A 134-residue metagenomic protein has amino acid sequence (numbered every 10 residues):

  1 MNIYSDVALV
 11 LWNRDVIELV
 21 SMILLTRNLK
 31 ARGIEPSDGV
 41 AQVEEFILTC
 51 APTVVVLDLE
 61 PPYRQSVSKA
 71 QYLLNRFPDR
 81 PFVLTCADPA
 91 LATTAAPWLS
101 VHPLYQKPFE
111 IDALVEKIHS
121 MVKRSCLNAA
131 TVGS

Functional and structural regions predicted by a protein language model:
I3-D6: Phosphate-coordination loops involved in phosphoryl transfer and adenosine-cofactor binding
L9, S125-S134: CheY-like receiver
R14-I34: Two-component/phosphorelay signaling modules centered on CheY-like receiver
L29-T49: A short, well-structured beta->alpha microelement
G39, V43, T53-N75, P89: Conserved phosphotransfer microenvironments
S68, L84-Y105: Alpha4 helix (beta4-alpha4-beta5 surface) of REC/receiver domains from two-component response regulators
R76-F82: His-Asp phosphorelay/catalytic-motif detector in bacterial-type signaling
F109-H119, C126: C-terminal output helix
